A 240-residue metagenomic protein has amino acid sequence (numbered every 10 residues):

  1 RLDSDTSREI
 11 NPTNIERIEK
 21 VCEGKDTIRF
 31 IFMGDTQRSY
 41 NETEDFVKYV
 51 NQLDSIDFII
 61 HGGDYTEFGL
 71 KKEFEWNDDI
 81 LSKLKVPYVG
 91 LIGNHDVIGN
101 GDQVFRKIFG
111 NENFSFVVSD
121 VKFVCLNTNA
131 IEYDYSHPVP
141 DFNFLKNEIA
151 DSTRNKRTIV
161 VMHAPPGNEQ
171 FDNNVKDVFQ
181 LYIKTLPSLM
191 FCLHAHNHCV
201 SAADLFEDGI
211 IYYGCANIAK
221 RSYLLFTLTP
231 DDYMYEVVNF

Functional and structural regions predicted by a protein language model:
R1-W76: N-terminal active-site segment of His-dependent metallophosphoesterases
F30, I59, F123, T158-I159: Hydrophobic beta-strand anchors of alpha/beta hydrolase catalytic cores
D35, G63-D64, G93-N94, H163 (+1 more regions): Active-site glycine-centered loops adjacent to acidic/histidine catalytic or metal-binding residues that shape
T36-N41, Y65-K72, V97-N100, D134-S136 (+1 more regions): Acidic-and-aromatic substrate-binding clefts and catalytic sites of carbohydrate-active enzymes
L53, I149-E169: Short acidic, glycine-rich surface-loop motifs adjacent to enzyme active sites
K71-R157, D177-L189, A202-E236: Extended active-site neighborhood of metal-dependent phosphoesterases/phosphodiesterases
V160-P166, M190-V200: Histidine-centered catalytic micro-motifs
